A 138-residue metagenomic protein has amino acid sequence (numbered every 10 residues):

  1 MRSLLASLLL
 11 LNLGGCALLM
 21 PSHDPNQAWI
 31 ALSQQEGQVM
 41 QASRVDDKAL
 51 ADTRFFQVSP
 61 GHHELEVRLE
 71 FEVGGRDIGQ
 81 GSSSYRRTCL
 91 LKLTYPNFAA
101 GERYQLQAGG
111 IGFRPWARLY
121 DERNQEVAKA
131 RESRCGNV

Functional and structural regions predicted by a protein language model:
M1-A17: Sec-dependent bacterial lipoprotein signal peptides
C16-V138: Short loop/turn and low-complexity linker motifs enriched in small/turn-promoting residues
